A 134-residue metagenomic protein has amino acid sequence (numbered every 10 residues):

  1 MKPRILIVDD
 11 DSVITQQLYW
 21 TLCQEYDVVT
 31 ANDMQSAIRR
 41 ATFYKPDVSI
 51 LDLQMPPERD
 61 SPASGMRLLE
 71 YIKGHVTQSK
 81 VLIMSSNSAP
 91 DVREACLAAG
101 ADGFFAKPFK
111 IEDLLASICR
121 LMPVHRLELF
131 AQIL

Functional and structural regions predicted by a protein language model:
S12-V29: Two-component/phosphorelay signaling modules centered on CheY-like receiver
N32-V48, D52, P56: Acidic, metal-coordinating helix/loop segments flanking the phosphotransfer/catalytic sites of two-component signaling
R39, S61-T77: Short amphipathic alpha-helix used as the core "switch/output" element in two-component signaling
S49, V81, F104-F105: Two-component signal transduction core modules
A63, R67, S88-F105: Alpha4 helix (beta4-alpha4-beta5 surface) of REC/receiver domains from two-component response regulators
D91, F109-I118, R126: C-terminal output helix
V124-L134: CheY-like receiver
